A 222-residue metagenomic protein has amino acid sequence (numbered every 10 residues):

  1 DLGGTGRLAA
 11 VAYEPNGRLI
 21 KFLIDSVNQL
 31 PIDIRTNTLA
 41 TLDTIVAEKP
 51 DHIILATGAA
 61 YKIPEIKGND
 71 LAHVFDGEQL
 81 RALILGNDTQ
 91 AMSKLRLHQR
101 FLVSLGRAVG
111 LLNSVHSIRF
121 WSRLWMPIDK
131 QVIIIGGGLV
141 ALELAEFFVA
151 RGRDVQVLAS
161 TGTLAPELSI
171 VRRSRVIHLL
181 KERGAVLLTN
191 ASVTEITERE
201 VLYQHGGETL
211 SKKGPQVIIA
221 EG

Functional and structural regions predicted by a protein language model:
L2-G6, I45, F148: Hydrophobic packing residues within well-ordered alpha-helices of enzyme cores
G3-V11, A165: Thiamine diphosphate
A10-V11, E65, A145: Residue-level recognition of conserved structural "scaffold" positions that shape functional pockets and channels
A12-N16: A short acidic, glycine-rich active-site loop that binds or catalyzes chemistry on phosphate/adenosine moieties
G17-I63, L71-L80, I84-Q131, L142 (+1 more regions): A Rossmann-like FAD-binding core segment of flavoenzymes
G136-G138: Glycine-rich Rossmann-fold phosphate-binding loop(s) that bind the pyrophosphate of adenine dinucleotide cofactors
